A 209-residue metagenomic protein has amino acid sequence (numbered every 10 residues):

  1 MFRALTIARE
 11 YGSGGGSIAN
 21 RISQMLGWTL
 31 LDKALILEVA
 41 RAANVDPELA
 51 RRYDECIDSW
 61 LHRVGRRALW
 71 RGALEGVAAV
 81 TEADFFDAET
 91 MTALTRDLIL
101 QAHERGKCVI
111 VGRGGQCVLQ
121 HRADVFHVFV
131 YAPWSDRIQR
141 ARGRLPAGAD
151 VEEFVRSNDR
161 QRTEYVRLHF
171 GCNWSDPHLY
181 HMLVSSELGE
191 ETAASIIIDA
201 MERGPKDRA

Functional and structural regions predicted by a protein language model:
M1-L5, G106: Pre-Walker A (Motif I) flank of P-loop NTPase domains
T6-S23: Glycine-rich phosphate-binding P-loop
T29-R41: Short beta-strand-centered segment that lines the nucleotide-binding/catalytic pocket of NTP-utilizing
A40-K107: ATP-dependent small-molecule kinase phosphotransfer cores that center on conserved nucleotide phosphate-binding segments
I57-G65, W70, G148-E191: Small-molecule kinase domains that catalyze NTP-dependent phosphoryl transfer to phosphate-bearing small molecules
R96-L100, G171-A209: NTP-dependent small-molecule kinase module
A102, C108, G114-H121, R142: RNA pseudouridine synthases
H121-D159: Conserved phosphate-donor/acceptor-positioning beta-strand/loop module used by diverse small-molecule
